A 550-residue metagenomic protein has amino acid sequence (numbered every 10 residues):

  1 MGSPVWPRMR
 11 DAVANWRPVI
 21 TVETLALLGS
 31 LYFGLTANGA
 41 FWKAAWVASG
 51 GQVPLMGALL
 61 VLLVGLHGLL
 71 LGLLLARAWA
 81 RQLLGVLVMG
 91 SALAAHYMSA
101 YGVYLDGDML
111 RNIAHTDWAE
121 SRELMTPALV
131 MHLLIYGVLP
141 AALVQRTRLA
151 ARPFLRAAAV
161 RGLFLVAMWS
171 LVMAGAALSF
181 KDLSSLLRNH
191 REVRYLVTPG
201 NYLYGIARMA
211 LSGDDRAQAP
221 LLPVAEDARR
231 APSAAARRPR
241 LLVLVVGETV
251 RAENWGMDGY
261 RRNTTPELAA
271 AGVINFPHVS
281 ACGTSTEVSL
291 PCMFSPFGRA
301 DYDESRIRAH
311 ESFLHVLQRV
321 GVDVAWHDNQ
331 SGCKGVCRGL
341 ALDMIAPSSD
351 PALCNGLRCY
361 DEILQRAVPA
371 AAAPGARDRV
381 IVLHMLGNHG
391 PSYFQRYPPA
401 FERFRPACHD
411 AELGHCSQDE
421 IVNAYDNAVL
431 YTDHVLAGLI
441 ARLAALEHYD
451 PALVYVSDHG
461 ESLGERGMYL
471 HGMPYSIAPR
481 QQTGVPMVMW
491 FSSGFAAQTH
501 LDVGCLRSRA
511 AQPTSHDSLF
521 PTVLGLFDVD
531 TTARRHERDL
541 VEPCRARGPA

Functional and structural regions predicted by a protein language model:
G2-M9, V13, I20-T21, G34-H132 (+1 more regions): Catalytic domains that recognize anionic headgroups
T24-G34: Canonical alpha-helical transmembrane segments of integral membrane proteins
